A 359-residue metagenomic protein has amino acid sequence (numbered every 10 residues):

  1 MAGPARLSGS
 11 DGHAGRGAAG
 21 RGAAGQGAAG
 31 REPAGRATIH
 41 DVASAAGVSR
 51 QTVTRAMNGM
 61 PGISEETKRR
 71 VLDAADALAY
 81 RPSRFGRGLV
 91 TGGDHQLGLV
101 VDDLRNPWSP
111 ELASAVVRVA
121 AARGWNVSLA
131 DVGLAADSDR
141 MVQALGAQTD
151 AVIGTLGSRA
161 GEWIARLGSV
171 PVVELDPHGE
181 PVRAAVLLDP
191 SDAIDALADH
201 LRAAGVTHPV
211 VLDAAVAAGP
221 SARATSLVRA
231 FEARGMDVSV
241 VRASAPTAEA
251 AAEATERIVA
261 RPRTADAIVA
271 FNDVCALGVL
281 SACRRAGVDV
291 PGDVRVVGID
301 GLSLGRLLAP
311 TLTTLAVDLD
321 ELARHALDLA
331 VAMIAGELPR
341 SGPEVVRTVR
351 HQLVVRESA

Functional and structural regions predicted by a protein language model:
M1-G92: N-terminal helix-turn-helix DNA-binding module of bacterial transcription factors
R6-L7, Q96-D199: Alpha-helical recognition/docking segments in bacterial nutrient-uptake and carbohydrate-utilization systems
T52-R55, L89-L104, H200, H208-A215: Short beta-strand segments enriched in small/hydrophobic residues
L78, G146, L201-G205, I258-T264 (+1 more regions): Glycine-rich phosphate-binding loop signature in dinucleotide/nucleotide-binding domains
D102-E111, L129-D139, A185-A196, V211-E256 (+4 more regions): Hinge/beta->alpha junction and helix N-cap segments in small-molecule ligand-binding domains
Q148-L156, H208-D213, V241-R242, P262-N272 (+1 more regions): Periplasmic-binding protein-like
R261-A267, V274-A359: Flexible loop/turn connectors
